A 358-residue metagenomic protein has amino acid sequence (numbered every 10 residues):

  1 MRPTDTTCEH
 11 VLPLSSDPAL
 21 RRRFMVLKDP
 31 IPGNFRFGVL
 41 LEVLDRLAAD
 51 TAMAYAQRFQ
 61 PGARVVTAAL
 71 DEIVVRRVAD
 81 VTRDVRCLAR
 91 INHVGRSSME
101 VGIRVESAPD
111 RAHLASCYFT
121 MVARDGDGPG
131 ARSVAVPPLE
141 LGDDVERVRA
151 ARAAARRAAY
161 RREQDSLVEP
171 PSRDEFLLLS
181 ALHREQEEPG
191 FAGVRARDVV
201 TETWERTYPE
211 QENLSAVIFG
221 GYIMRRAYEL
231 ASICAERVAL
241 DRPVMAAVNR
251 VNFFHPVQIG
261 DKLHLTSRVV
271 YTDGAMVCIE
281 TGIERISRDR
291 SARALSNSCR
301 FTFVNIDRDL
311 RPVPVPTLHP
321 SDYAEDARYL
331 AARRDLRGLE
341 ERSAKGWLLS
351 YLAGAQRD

Functional and structural regions predicted by a protein language model:
M1-N34, A135-L214, L318-D358: Non-catalytic linker/capping segments at the edges of enzyme domains
P3-T7, F35, A48-M99, A112-Y118 (+4 more regions): Hydrophobic beta-strand-centered segment that forms part of the acyl-chain substrate-binding groove
V11-P13, V74, T120-V122, W204-R206 (+2 more regions): Generic structural detector for well-ordered beta-strands
G33-F37, A216, G220, P256: Alpha-helix N-cap/helix-initiation motif
L41, L47-M53, A216: Short, contiguous, well-structured surface segments enriched in hydrophobic/aromatic residues
A79-D84, L88-V168, I259, V270-D358: HotDog/MaoC-like acyl-thioester-processing domains
